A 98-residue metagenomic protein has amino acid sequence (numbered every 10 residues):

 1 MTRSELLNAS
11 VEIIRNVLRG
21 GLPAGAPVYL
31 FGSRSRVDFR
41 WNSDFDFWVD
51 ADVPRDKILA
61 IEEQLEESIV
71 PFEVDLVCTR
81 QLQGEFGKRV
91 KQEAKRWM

Functional and structural regions predicted by a protein language model:
M1-Y29, S35-W41, D50-M98: Catalytic core of pol beta-like nucleotidyltransferases
D46-W48: Short, well-ordered beta-strand segments
